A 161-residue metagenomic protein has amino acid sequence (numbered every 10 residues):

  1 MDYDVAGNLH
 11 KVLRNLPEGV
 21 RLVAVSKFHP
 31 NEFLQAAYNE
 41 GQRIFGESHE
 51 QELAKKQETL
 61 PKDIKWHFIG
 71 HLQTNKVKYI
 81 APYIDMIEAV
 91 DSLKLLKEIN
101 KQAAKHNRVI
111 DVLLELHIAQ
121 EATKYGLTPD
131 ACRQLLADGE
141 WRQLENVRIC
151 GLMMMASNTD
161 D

Functional and structural regions predicted by a protein language model:
M1-D161: Conserved alpha/beta-domain cores
